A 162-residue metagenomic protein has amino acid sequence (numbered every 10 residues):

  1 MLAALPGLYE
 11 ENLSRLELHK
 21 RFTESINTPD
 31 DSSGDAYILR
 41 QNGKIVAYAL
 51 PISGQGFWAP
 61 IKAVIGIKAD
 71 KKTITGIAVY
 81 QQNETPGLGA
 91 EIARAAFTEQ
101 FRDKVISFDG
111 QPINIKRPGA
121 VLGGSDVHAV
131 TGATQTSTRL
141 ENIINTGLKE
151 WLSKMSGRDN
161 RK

Functional and structural regions predicted by a protein language model:
M1-K162: Flexible, solvent-exposed loop/hinge segments and secondary-structure transition points
